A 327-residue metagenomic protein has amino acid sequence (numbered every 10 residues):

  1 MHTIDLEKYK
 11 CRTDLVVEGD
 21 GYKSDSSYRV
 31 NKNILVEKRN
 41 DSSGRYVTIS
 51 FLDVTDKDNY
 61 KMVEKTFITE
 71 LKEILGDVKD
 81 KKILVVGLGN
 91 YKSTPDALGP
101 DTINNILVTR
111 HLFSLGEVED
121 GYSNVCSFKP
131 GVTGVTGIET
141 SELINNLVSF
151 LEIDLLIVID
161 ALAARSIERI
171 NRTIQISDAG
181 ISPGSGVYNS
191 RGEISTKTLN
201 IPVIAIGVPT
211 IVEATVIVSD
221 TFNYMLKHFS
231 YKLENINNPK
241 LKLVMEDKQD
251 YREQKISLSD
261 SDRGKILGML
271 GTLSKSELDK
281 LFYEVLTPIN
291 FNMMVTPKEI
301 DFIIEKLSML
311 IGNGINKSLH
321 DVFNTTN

Functional and structural regions predicted by a protein language model:
M1-S43: N-terminal amphipathic/basic leader segments beginning at the initiator methionine
L35-K79: An N-terminal, well-structured beta->alpha segment
S50-L52, K82-S93, S127-G131: Short glycine-rich or small-residue beta-strand-to-loop segments that form or flank ligand, phosphate, metal/Fe-S
E70, T94-L112, T173-S182: A glycine- and small-aliphatic-rich helix-loop capping segment at beta-alpha/alpha-beta transitions that lines
L88-A97, G134, A161-R165: Gly/Ser/Thr-rich loops at beta-strand to alpha-helix junctions that form or flank small-molecule/cofactor-binding
L98-T133: Anionic-ligand anchoring segments at beta-strand to alpha-helix junctions in alpha/beta enzyme folds, i.e., glycine
D120-V148, E152: A structural-propensity feature for long, helix-poor, extended segments
F128-K129, V158-T326: A structural signal for small-residue-enriched, beta-sheet-centric alpha/beta enzyme cores and oligomeric scaffold folds
